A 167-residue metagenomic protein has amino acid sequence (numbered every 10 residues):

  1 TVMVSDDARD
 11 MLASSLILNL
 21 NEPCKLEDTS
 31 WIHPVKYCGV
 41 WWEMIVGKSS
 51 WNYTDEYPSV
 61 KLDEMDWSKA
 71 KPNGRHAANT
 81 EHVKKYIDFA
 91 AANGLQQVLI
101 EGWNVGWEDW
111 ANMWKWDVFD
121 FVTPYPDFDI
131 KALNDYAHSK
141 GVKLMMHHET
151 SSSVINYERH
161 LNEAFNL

Functional and structural regions predicted by a protein language model:
T1-S139, H148-E149: Conserved structural scaffold segments of CAZyme catalytic domains across common CAZy folds
A91, L161, F165-L167: Non-catalytic positions within long, well-ordered alpha-helices that form the structural scaffold/packing of enzyme
W110, N156-L161: Histidine/acidic-residue-rich catalytic or RNA/ligand-binding cores of hydrolases and nuclease-related proteins
F128-D129, R159-E163: Charged helix-capping and loop-helix junction motifs
L144-M146: Carbohydrate-binding surfaces in secreted/extracellular proteins
E149-N156: Short acidic loop-to-helix transition motifs that present clustered carboxylates
